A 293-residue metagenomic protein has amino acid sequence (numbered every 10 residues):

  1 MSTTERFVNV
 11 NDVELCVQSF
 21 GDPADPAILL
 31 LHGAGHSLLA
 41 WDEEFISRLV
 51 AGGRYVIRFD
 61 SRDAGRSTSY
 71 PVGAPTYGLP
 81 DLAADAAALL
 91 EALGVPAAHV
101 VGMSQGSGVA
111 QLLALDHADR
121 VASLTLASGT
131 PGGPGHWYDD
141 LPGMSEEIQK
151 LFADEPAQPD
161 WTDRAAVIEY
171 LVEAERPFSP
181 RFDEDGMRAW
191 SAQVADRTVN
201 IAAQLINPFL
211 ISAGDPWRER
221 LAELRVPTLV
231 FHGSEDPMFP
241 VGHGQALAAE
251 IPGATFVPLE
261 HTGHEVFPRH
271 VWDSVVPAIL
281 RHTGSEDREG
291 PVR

Functional and structural regions predicted by a protein language model:
V13-S69: Conserved HGGG/HGGXW glycine-rich cap/lid loop of the alpha/beta-hydrolase fold
A34, S234-D236, H261-G263: Acidic beta-to-alpha connecting loop that harbors the catalytic carboxylate
P80-A98: Conserved acidic catalytic loop of the alpha/beta-hydrolase fold
P96-D139: Conserved hydrolase catalytic core segment
M144-E219, V226, A246: Alpha/beta-hydrolase
L224, V230-H232: Short beta-strand/loop motif that positions the catalytic acidic residue of the alpha/beta-hydrolase fold
P237-H243: Conserved alpha/beta-hydrolase "acid-adjacent" motif
A254-R293: Catalytic active-site module of serine/aspartate enzymes centered on a nucleophile-bearing elbow/loop
